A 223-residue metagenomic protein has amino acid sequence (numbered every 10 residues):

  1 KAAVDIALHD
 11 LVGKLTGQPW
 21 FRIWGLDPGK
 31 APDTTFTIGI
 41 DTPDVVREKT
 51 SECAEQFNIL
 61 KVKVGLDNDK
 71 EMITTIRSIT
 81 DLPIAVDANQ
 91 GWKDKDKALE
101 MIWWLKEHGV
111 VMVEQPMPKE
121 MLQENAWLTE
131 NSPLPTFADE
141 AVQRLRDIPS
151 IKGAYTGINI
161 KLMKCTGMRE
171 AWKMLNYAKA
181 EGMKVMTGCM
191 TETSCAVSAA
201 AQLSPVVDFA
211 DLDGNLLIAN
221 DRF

Functional and structural regions predicted by a protein language model:
K1-A85, G91-L99, W103-E107, R222: N-terminal capping/lid subdomain adjacent to the active-site entrance of alpha/beta enzymes
L8, L203-V206: Short, Φ-rich (hydrophobic/aromatic) sequence segments
V62, D67-V197, S204, A219-R222: Catalytic core of soluble alpha/beta enzymes
D208-D213: Short helix/strand-capping turn motifs
G214-I218: Short, solvent-exposed aromatic-acidic interface loops
